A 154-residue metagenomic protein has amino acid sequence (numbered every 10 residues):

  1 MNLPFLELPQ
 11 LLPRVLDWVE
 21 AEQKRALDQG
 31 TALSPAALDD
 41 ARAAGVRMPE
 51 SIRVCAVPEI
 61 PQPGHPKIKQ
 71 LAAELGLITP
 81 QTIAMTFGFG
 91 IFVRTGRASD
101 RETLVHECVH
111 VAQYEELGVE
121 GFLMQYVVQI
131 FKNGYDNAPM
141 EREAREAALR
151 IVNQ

Functional and structural regions predicted by a protein language model:
F5-E50, A56-P58, P63, K67-T86 (+2 more regions): Metalloprotease/metallohydrolase-associated module, dominated by Zn2+-dependent proteases
R97-Q113: Short alpha-helix carrying the canonical HExxH Zn2+-binding catalytic motif
